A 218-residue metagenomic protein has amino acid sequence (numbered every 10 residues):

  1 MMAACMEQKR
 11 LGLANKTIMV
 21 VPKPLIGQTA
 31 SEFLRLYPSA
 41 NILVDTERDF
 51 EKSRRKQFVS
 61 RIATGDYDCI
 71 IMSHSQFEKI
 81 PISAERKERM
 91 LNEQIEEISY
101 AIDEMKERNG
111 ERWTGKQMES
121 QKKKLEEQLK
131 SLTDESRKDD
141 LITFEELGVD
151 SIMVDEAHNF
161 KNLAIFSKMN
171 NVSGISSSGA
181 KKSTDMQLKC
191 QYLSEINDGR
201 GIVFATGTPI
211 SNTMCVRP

Functional and structural regions predicted by a protein language model:
M1-C5, N15-V20, V203-T208: Walker A/P-loop
M1-E7, M186, V216-P218: Motif I (Walker A/P-loop) of helicase-class P-loop NTPases
K9-C190, T213: SF2 helicase/translocase NTPase motor core, specifically the RecA-like lobe 1 inter-motif segment between Walker
K189-V203: A structural motif corresponding to the C-terminal end of an alpha-helix and its immediate exit/capping segment
G207-C215: Conserved coupling/interface region of RecA-like P-loop/ASCE motor cores
